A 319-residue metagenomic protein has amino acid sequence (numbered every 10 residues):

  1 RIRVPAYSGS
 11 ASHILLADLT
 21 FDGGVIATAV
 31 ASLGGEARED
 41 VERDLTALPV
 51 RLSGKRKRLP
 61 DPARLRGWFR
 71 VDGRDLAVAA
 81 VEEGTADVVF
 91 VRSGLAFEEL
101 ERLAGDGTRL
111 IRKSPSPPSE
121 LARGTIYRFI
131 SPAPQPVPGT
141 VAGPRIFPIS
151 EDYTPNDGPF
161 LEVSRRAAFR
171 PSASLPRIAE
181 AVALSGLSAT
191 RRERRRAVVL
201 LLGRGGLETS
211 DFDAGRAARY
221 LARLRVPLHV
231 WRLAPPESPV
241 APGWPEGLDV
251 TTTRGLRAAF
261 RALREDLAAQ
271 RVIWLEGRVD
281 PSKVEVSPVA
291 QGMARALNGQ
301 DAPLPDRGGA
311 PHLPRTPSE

Functional and structural regions predicted by a protein language model:
R1-E319: Scaffold/interface architecture of coatomer-like assemblies
